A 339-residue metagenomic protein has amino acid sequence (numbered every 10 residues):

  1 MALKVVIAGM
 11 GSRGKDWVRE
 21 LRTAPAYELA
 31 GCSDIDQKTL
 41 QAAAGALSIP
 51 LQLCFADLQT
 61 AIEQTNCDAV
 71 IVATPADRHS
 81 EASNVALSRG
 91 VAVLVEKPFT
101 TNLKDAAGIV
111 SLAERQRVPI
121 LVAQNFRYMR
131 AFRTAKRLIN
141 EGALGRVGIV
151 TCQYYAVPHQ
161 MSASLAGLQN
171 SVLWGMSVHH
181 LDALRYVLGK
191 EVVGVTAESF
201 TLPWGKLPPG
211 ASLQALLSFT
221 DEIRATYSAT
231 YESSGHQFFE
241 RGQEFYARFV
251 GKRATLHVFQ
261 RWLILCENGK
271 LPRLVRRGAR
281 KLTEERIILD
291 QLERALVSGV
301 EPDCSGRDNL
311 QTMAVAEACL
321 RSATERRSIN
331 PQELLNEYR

Functional and structural regions predicted by a protein language model:
M1-S48: N-terminal Rossmann-like dinucleotide-binding module
I35-T39, G278-L289: Active-site loop of classical SDR/Rossmann-like NAD(P)-dependent oxidoreductases, centered on the catalytic Tyr-X3-Lys
L51-L58: Conserved SAM-binding strand-loop segment of SAM-dependent methyltransferases
Q64, A69, P75-A76, S80-R127: Beta-strand-loop-alpha-helix segment that lines the small-molecule cofactor/substrate pocket of alpha/beta enzymes
A69-V72, R294-R339: C-terminal helix-rich "cap/oligomerization" subdomain common to oxidoreductases
V95, I120-V122, T151, Y227 (+1 more regions): Hydrophobic residues in well-ordered beta-strands that form the structural core
F126-L207, R326: Predominantly a Rossmann-like dinucleotide-binding segment in NAD(P)-dependent oxidoreductases
G175, H179-W262, I287-S298, N336-R339: Contiguous beta-strand/loop segments that form the cofactor/metal-binding neighborhood of enzyme cores
